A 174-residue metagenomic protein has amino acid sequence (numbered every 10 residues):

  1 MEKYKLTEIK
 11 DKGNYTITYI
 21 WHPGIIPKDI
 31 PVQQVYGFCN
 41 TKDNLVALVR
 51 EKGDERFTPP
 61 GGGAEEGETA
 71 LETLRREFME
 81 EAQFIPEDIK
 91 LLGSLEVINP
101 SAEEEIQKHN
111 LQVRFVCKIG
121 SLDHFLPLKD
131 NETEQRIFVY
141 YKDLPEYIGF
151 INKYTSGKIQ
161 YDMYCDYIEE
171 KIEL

Functional and structural regions predicted by a protein language model:
M1-Y36: Acidic, metal-coordinating catalytic segment for phosphate/diphosphate chemistry, firing primarily on the Nudix
D11-K12, T41, E51, S101: Acidic surface patches and DE-rich sequence motifs
D29, R56-T58, I98-P100: Short, solvent-exposed loop/turn segments at secondary-structure junctions
G37-C39, L48, C117: Conserved hydrophobic "DFG−1" position in protein kinase catalytic cores
T41-E80: Conserved Nudix-box catalytic region and its N-terminal flanking loop in Nudix hydrolases and closely related
I85-S94: A short coil-to-beta-strand element that immediately follows conserved catalytic motifs
N99-H124: Active-site-adjacent beta-strand/loop module that shapes the phosphate/pyrophosphate-binding cleft
K129-L174: Nudix hydrolase/Nudix homology domain
